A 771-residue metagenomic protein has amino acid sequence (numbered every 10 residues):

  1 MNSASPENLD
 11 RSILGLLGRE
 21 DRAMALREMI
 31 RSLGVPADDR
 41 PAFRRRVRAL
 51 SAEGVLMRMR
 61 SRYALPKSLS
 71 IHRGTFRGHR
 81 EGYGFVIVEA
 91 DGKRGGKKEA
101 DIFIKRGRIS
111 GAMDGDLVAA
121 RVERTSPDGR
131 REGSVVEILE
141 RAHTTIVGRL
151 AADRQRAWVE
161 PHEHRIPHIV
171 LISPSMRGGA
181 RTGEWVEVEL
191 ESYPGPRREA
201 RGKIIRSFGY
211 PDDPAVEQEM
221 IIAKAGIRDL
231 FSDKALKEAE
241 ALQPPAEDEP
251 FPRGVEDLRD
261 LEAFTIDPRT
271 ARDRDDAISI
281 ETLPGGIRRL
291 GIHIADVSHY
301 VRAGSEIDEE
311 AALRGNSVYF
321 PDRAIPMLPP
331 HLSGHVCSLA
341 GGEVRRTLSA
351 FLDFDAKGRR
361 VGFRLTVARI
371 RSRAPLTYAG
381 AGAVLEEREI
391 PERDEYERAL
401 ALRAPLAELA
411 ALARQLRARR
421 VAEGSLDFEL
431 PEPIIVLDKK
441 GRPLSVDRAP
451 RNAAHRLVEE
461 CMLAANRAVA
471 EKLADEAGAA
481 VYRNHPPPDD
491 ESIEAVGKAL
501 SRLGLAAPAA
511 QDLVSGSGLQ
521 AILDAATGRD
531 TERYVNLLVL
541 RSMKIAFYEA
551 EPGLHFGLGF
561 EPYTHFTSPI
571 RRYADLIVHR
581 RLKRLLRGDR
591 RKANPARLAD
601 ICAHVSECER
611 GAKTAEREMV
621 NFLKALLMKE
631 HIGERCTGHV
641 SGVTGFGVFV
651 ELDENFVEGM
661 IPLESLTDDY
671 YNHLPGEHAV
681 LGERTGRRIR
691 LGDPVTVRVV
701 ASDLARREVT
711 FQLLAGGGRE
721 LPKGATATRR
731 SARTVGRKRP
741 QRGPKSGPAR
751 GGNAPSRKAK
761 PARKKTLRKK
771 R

Functional and structural regions predicted by a protein language model:
M1-G291, S298-V344, P375, G380-E386 (+2 more regions): Charge-lined substrate channels and their catalytic hotspots, especially those that engage the 3′ end of RNA
F76-G78, L150, H639-G642, A701-D703: Non-cytosolic beta-sheet module surface loops
R94-I104, I166-I172, F656-L674, L721-A725: A short macromolecule-binding patch
D116, G133, P662-A705, V709 (+2 more regions): Intrinsically disordered, low-complexity linker and terminal regions at domain boundaries
L117, W185, R635-T637, P694-T696: Residue-level marker of beta-strand positions
A120, V188, V643, V697-V699: A generic structural signal for residues embedded in beta-strands
V147, P214-M220, G362-F363, T710-F711 (+1 more regions): Short, charged, solvent-exposed linker or helix-capping segments at domain edges/interfaces that act as flexible hinges
E187, S192-Y193, Y210, M220-A223 (+4 more regions): Electropositive polyanion-binding surfaces
